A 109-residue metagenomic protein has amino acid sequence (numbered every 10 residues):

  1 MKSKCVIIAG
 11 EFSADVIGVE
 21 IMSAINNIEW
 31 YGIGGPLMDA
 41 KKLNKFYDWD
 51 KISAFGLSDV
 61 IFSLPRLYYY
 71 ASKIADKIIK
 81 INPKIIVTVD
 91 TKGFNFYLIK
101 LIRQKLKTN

Functional and structural regions predicted by a protein language model:
K4-N109: Active-site and donor-binding regions of nucleotide-sugar-utilizing enzymes
